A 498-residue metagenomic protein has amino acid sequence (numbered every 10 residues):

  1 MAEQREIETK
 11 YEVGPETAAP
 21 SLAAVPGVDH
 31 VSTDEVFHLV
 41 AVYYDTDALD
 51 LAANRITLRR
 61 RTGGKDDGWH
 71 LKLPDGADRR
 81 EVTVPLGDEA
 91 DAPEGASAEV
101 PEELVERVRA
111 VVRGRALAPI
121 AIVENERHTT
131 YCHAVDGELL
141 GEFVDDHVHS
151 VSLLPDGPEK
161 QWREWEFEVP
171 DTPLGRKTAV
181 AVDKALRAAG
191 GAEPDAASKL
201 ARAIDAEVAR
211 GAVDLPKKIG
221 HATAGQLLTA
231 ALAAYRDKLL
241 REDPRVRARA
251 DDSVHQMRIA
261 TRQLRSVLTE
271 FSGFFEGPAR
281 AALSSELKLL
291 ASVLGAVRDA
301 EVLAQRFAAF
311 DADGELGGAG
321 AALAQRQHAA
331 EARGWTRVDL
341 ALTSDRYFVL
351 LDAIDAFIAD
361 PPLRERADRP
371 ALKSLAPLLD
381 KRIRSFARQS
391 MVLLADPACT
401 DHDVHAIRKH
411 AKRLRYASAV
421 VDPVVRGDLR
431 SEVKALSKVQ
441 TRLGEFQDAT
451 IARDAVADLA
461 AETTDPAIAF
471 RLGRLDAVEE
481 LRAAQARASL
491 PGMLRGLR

Functional and structural regions predicted by a protein language model:
M1-R498: Function-determining surface determinants
